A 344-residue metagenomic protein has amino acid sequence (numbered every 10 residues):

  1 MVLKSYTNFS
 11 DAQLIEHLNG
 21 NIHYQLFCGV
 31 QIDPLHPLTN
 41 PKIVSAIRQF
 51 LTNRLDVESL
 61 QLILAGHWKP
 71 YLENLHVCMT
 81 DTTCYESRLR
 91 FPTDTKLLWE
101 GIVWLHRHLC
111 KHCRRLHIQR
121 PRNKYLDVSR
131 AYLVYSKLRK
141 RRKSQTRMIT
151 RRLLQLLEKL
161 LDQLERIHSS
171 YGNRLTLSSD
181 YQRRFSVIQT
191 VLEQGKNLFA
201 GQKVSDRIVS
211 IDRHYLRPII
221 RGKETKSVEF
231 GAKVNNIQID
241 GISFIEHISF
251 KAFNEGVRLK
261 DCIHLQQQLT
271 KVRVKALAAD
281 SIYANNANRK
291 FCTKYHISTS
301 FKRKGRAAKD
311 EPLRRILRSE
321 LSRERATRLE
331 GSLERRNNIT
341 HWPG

Functional and structural regions predicted by a protein language model:
M1-N8: Alpha-helical support elements that line or immediately flank enzyme active sites and cofactor-binding pockets
F9-L18: Short, charged amphipathic recognition helices of the HTH superfamily and cognate SANT/SANTA-like modules
L14, N40, D81, N236 (+2 more regions): Mobile genetic element proteins and their domesticated derivatives, centered on retroelements and DNA transposons
L26-F27, S243-H247, P343-G344: Short small-residue beta-strand/loop micro-motif enriched in glycine and branched aliphatics
Q31-R213: Active-site- or DNA-interface-adjacent structural scaffold in DNA-acting proteins
I211-T225: Flexible, glycine/threonine-enriched loop-and-boundary segments that flank and lead into catalytic domains of large
K223-L269: Electropositive, glycine- and tryptophan-enriched low-complexity nucleic-acid-binding patches
S281-P343: Helix-centered, glycine/charged polyanion-binding patches within enzymatic domains that contact phosphate-containing
